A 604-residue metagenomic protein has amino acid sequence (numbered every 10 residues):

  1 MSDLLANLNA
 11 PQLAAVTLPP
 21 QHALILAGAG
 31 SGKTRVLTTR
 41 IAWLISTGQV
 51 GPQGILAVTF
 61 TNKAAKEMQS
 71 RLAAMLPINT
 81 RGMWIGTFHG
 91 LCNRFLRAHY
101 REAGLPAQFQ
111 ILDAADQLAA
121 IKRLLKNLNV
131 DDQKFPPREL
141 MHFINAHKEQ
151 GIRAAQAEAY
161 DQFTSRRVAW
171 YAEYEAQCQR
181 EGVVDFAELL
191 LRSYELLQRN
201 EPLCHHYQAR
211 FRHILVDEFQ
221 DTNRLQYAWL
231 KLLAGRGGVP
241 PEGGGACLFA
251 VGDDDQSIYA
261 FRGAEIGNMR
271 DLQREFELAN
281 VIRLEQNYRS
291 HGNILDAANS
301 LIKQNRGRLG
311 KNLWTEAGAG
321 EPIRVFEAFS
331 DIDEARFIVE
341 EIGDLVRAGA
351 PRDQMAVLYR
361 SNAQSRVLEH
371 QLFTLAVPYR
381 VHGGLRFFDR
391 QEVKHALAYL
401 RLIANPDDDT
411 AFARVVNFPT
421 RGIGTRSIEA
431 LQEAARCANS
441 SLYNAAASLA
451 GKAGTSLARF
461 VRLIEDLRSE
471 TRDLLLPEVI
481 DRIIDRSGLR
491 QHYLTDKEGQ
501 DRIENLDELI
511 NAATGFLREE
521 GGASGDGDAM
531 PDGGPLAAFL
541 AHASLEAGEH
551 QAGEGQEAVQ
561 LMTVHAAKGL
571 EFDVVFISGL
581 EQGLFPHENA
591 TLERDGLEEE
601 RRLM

Functional and structural regions predicted by a protein language model:
L4-L8, L13-A27, Q53, A103-Q110 (+8 more regions): Inter-lobe coupling/hinge region of RecA-like P-loop helicase motors
L4-N7, K33, L37, W43 (+4 more regions): Conserved RecA-like helicase ATPase core segment that couples NTP binding/hydrolysis to strand translocation
A6-T17, Q21-L26, V36-L37, Q49 (+7 more regions): Conserved helicase NTPase motor core
Q21, V50-G54, N79-G82, A120 (+9 more regions): Short glycine-/polar-rich loops that comprise or flank the Walker A/P-loop and associated switch/sensor motifs
V50-N62, M83, D217, V251 (+5 more regions): Conserved RecA-like ASCE P-loop NTPase motor core of nucleic-acid helicases/translocases
Q53-F143, A154-A159, A169, F326 (+1 more regions): Conserved P-loop NTPase-based nucleic-acid remodeling module centered on helicase motor cores
I85-T87, E188, R192-S193, E557-V564: Conserved two-lobed SF2 helicase motor
A157-Y160, P351, S365-V377, R390-E392 (+1 more regions): Conserved helicase C-terminal RecA-like lobe
